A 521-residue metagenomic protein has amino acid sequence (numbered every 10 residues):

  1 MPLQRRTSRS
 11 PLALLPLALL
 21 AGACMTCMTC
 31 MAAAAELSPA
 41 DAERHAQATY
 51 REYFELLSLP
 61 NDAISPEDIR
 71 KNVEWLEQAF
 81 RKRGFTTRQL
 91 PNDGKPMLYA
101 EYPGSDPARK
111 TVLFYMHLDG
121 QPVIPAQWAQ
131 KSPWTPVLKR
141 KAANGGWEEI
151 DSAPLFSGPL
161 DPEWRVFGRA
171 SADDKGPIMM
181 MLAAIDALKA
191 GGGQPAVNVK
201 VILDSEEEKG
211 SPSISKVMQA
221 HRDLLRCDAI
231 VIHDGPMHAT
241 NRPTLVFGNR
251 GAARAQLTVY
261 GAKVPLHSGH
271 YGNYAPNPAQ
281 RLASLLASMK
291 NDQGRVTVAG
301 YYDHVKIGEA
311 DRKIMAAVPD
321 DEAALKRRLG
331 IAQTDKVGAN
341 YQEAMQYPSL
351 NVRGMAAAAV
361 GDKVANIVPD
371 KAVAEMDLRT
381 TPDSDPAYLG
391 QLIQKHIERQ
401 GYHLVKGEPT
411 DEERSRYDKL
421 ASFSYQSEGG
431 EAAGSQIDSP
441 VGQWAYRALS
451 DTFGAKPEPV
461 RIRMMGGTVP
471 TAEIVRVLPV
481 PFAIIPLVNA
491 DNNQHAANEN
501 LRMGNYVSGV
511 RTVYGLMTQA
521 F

Functional and structural regions predicted by a protein language model:
M1-L12: N-terminal secretory signal peptides that target proteins for export/translocation
A13-T29: Bacterial N-terminal signal peptides
A35-S171, I178, G191-V197, M376: Acidic/His- and Gly-rich active-site-bordering loop/insert found across diverse amide/peptide-bond hydrolases
A63, K263, Y271, D377-P386 (+1 more regions): A generic structural motif
P107-R109, A239-T240, T297-K371, P382-K395 (+2 more regions): An extended, acidic, His-containing surface patch that forms the Zn2+-binding/catalytic region of metallohydrolases
P159-G248: Acidic/histidine-rich catalytic neighborhood of metal-dependent amide-processing enzymes
T244-Y260, I485-V488: Flexible glycine/proline-rich, aromatic-decorated loop/lid segments
G272-Q293: A short core secondary-structure module
